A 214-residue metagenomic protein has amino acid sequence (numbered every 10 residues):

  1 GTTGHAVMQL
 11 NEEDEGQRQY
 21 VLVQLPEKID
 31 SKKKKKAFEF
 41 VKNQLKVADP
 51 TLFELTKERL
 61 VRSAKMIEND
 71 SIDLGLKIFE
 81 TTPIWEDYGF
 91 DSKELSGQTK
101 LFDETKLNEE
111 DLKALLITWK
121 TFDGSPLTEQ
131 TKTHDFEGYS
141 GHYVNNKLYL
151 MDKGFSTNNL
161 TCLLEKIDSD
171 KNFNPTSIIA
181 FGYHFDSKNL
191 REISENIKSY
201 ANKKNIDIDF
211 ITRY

Functional and structural regions predicted by a protein language model:
T3: Pyridoxal 5′-phosphate
A6-M8: Aromatic (often tryptophan-rich) hydrophobic motifs at membrane interfaces
L10-Y214: Accessory, often C-terminal, charged low-complexity segments
